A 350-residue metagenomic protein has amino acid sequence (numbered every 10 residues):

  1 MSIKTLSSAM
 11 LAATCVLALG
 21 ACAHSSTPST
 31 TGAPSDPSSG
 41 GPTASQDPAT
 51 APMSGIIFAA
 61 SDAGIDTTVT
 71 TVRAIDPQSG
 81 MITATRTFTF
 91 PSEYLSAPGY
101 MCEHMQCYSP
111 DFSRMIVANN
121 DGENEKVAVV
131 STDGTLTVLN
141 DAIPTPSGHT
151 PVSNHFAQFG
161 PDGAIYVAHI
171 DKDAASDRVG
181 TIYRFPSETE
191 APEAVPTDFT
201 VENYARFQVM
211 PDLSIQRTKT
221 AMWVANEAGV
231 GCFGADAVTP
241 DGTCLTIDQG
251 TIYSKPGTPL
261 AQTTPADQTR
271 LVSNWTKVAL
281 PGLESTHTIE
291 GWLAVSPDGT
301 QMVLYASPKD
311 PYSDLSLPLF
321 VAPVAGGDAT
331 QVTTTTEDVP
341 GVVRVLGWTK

Functional and structural regions predicted by a protein language model:
A18-A21: C-terminal motif of bacterial Sec signal peptides marking the signal peptidase cleavage site
A23-A51: Short, low-complexity, disordered segments immediately C-terminal to signal peptides in bacterial exported proteins
Q46-S54, M105-R114, F156-A164, F207-I215 (+3 more regions): Blade-terminus and WD-like Trp-Asp/Gly-His loop motifs, strongest in beta-propeller folds
I57-S61, M115-A118, I165-H169, S214-R217 (+3 more regions): Residue position within the beta-strands of beta-propeller blades
D62-T68, N120-E125, I170-D177, M222-W223 (+3 more regions): Short glycine/acidic-enriched loop and turn motifs that connect beta-strands
M81-F90, L136-P144, P192-F199, V230-G234 (+2 more regions): Beta-propeller fold detector
F90-C102, P144-N154, T200-A205, G282-E290 (+1 more regions): Short glycine-/Asp-/Thr-/Trp-enriched loop segments that recur within the blades of beta-propeller repeat domains
G326-K350: Blade-level signature of beta-propeller repeat domains, shared across WD40, Kelch, NHL, RCC1 and BNR/Asp-box propellers
